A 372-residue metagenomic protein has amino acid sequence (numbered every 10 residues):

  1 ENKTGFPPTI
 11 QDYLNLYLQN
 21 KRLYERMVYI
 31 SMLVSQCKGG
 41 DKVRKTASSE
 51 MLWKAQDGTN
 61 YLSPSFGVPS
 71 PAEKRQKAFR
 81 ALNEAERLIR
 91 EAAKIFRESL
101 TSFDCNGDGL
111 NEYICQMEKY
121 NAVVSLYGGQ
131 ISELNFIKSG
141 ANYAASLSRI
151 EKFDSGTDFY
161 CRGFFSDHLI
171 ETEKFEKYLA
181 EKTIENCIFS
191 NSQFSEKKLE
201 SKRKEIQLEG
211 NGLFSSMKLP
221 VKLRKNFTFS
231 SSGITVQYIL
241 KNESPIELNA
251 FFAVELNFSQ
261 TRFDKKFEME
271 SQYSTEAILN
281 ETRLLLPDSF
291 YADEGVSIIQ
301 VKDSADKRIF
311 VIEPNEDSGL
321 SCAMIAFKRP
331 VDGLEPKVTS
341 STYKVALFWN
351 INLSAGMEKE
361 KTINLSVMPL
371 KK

Functional and structural regions predicted by a protein language model:
E1-Y113, Y120, A305-K307, E313-G319: Active-site and substrate-binding clefts of carbohydrate-active enzymes
L52, K119, Q237-K241, G356 (+1 more regions): Buried hydrophobic-core signal for structured, non-transmembrane domains
R97-C105, F189-N191, K197-K222, S231-T235 (+1 more regions): Beta-strand-rich recognition/accessory modules
L110-E112, R224, I298: Short, acidic/polar N-cap/turn motifs at the starts of alpha helices
Q116-K197, E209-N211: Acidic-aromatic substrate-binding/catalytic surfaces of carbohydrate-active enzymes
V123, R224-N226: Short, surface-exposed charged micro-motifs
Y127, N135-S139, L219-V221, F229-E276 (+1 more regions): Acidic (Asp/Glu-rich), glycine- and aromatic
E247-N249, N257-I325: Active-site/ligand-binding surface loops and adjacent short beta/alpha elements that line catalytic pockets across
